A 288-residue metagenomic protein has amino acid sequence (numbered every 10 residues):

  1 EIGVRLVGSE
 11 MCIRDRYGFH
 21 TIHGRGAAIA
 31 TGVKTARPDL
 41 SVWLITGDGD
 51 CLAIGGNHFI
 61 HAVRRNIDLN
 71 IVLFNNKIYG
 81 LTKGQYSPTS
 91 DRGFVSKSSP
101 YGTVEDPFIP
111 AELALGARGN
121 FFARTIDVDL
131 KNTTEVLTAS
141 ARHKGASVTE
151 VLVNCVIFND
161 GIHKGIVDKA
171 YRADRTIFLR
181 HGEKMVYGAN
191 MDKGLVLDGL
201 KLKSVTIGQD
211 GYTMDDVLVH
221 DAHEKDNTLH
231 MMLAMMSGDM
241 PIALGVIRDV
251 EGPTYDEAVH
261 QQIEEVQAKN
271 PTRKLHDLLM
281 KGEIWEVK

Functional and structural regions predicted by a protein language model:
E1-G8, C12-I13: Single conserved hydrophobic/aromatic residue that forms the stacking wall/gate of nucleotide- or nucleobase-binding
E10, R14-R37, W43: Active-site cofactor/substrate anionic-group-binding motifs, chiefly glycine- and Lys/Arg-rich phosphate-binding loops
F19-I22, V63-G80, Y101: A glycine-rich helix N-cap at a beta->alpha junction
I29-D39, I60-D68, L115-G116: Alpha-helix C-terminal capping segments
D39, S87-R142: Conserved thiamine diphosphate
D39-I54, L69-V72: A short, small-residue-rich loop immediately preceding and capping a beta-strand
F121-T176: ATP/pyrophosphate-binding catalytic subdomain of soluble kinases
I157-K288: Flexible, low-complexity linker and terminal segments
